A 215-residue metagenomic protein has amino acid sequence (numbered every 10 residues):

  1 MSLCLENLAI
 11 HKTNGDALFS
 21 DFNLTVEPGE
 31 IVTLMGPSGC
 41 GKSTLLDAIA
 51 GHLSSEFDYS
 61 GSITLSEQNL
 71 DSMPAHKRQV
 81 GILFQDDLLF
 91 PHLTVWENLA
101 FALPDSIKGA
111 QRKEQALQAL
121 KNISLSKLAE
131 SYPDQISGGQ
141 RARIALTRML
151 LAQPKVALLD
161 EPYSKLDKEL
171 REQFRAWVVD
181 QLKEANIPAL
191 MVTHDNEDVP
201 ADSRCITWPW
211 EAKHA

Functional and structural regions predicted by a protein language model:
S54, L93-K113, N122: ABC-type ATPase nucleotide-binding domains, specifically the catalytic core motifs of the NBD
Q68-D86, D105: ABC ATPase NBD coupling module
N69, A110-L128, V179-D180: Conserved ABC ATPase "signature" region
Y132-I136, Q140: Conserved ABC ATPase signature
L151-K155: A short, proline-enriched helix->beta-strand linker immediately N-terminal to the Walker B motif in ABC-type P-loop
A157-E161: Catalytic Walker B motif of ABC-type/P-loop ATPase nucleotide-binding domains
N186-T193: Conserved H-loop
